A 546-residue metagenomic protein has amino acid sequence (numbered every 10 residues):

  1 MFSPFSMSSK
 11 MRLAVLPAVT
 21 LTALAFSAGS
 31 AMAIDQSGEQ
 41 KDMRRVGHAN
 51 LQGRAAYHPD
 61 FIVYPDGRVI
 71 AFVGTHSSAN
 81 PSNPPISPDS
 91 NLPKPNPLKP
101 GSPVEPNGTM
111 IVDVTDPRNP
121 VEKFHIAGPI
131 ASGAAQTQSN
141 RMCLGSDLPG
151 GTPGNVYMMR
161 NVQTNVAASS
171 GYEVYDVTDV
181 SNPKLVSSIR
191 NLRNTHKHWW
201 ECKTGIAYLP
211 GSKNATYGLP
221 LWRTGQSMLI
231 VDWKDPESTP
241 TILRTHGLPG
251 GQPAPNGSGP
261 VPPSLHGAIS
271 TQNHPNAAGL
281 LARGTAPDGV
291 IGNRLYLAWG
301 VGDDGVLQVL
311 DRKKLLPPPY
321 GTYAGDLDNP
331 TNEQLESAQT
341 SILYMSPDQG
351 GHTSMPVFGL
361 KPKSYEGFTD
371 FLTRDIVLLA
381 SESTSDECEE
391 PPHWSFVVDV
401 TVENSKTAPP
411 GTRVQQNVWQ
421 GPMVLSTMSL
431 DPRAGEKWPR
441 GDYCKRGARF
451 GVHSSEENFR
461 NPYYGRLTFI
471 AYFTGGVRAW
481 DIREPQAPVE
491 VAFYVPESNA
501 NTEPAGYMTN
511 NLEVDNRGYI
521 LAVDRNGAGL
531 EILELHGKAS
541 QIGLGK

Functional and structural regions predicted by a protein language model:
M1-M11: N-terminal secretory signal peptides that target proteins for export/translocation
S3, S27-S30: Short linear Ser/Thr-Pro motifs
A14-S27: Bacterial N-terminal signal peptides
A31-K546: Feature marking well-ordered beta-strand scaffolds used for ligand recognition
